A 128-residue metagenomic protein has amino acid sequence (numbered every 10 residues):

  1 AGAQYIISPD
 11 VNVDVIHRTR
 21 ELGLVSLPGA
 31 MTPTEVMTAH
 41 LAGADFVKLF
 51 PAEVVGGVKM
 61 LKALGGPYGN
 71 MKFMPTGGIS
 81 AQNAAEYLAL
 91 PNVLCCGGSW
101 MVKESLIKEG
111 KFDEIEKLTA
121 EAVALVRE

Functional and structural regions predicted by a protein language model:
A1, T34-A42, G65, I79-C95: Catalytic cores of alpha/beta
G2-V11, L24-V36, D45-E53: Catalytic beta/alpha-barrel core
G2-Y5, R18-L27, P67-P75: Short beta-strand/loop segments at the ligand-binding rim of alpha/beta enzyme cores
D10-V15, K48-G57, N92-E114: Glycine-rich phosphate-binding active-site loops on the catalytic face of alpha/beta enzymes
I16, V36, L61, A84-A85 (+1 more regions): Generic hydrophobic/aromatic pocket-lining and core-packing "Φ" positions
T19-G23, S105-E128: C-terminal helical cap(s) of enzyme catalytic domains, especially alpha/beta-barrels
L22, P33-D45, G57-P67: Anionic-ligand binding region
